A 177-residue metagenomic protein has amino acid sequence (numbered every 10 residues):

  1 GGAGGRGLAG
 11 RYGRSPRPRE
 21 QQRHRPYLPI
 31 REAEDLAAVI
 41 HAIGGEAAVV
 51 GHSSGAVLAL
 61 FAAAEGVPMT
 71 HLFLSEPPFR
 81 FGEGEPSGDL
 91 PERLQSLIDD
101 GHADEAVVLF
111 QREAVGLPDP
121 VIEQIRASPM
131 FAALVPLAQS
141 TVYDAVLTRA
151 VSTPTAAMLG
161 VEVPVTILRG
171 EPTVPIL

Functional and structural regions predicted by a protein language model:
G2-V50: Active-site loop/oxyanion-hole signature of alpha/beta-hydrolase fold enzymes
R6, E65, D99-D100: Charged, alpha-helical scaffolding/interaction elements associated with membrane systems
R11-G13, H52, S75, L168: The conserved SAM/SAH-binding core of class I Rossmann-like methyltransferase domains, concentrating on the hydrophobic
Y27-I30, V67-P68, L90-E92: Short, hinge-like loop/turn segments at secondary-structure boundaries
G45-G84: Conserved hydrolase catalytic core segment
P77, F81-P129, V142-T148: Helix-rich cap/lid subdomain of alpha/beta-hydrolase
M130-L177: Conserved serine/cysteine hydrolase catalytic core
